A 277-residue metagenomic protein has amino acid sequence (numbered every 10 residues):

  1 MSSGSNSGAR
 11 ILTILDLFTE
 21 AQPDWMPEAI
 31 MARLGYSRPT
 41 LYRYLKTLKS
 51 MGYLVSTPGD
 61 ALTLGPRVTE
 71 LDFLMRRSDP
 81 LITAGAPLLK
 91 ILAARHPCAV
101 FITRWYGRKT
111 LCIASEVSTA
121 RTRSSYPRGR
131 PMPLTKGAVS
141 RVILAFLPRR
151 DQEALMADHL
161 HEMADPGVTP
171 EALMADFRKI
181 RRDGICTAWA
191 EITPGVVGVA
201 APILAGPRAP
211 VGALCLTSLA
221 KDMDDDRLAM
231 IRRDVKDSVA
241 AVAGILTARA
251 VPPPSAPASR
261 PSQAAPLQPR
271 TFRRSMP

Functional and structural regions predicted by a protein language model:
M1-R76, I82, A240, G244-A248 (+1 more regions): N-terminal helix-turn-helix
L17, R33, A84-R95, F101 (+4 more regions): Amphipathic alpha-helical regulatory segments at dimerization interfaces that relay allosteric signals between sensory
D60-D158: Amphipathic alpha-helical effector-binding/dimerization core of metabolite-sensing transcriptional regulators
R121-P194, R260-S262, L267-P277: Short, solvent-exposed recognition segments
P170-D176, D183, P194-G195, G212-P277: Juxtadomain coupling helices with adjacent low-complexity linkers
I203-G206: Sensor-regulatory modules in signal-transduction proteins
